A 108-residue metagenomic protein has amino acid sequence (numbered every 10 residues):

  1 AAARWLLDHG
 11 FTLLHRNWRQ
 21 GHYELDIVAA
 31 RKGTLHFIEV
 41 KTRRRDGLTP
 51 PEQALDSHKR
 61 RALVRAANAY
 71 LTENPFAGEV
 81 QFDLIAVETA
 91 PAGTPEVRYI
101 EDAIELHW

Functional and structural regions predicted by a protein language model:
A1-R16: Acidic-basic catalytic patches of nuclease active cores, encompassing PD-(D/E)XK and other metal-cofactor nuclease
W18-Q20, A29, T42, A86: Short, glycine/acidic-enriched loop or turn micro-motifs at the edges of active sites
Q20-Y23, G93: Short acidic/glycine-enriched loop/turn segments that link adjacent beta-strands
Y23, T34-H36, D83, R98: Protein kinase-like catalytic core scaffold
L25-P51, L55-S57, L63: Conserved catalytic cores of phosphodiester-cleaving nucleases, focusing on short active-site segments
T49-A62, A66-Y70, P75-Q81: Amphipathic, hydrophobic secondary-structure cores in small proteins
E73-W108: Domain-level recognition of nuclease-like catalytic cores that cleave nucleotide substrates
